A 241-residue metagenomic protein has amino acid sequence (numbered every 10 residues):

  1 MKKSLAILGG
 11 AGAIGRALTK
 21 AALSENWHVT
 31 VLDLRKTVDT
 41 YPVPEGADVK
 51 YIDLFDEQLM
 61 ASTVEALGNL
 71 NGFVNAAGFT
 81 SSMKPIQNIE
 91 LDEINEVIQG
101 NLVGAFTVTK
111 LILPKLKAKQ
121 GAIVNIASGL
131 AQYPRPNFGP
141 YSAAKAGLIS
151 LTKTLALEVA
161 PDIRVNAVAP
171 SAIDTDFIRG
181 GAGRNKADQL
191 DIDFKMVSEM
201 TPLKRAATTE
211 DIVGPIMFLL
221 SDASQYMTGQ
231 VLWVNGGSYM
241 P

Functional and structural regions predicted by a protein language model:
A76-S82, G237: Conserved NAD(P)H cofactor-binding loop of Rossmann-fold oxidoreductase domains
K84-I86, E90-I98, V197: Substrate-binding pocket helix/loop in short-chain dehydrogenase/reductase
I89, P134-S142, T154, G181: Active-site loop-to-helix junction immediately N-terminal to the catalytic Tyr of the SDR YXXXK motif in Rossmann-fold
T109, A144, T152: Active-site helix of classical SDR
P114, A156-P161, Q225: Alpha-helical segment proximal to the catalytic Tyr-Lys
S128: Residue(s) in the substrate-gating loop at a strand-loop-helix junction that position the organic substrate next
M217, T228-P241: Short C-terminal tail/terminal secondary-structure segment of NAD(P)H-dependent dehydrogenase/reductase domains
